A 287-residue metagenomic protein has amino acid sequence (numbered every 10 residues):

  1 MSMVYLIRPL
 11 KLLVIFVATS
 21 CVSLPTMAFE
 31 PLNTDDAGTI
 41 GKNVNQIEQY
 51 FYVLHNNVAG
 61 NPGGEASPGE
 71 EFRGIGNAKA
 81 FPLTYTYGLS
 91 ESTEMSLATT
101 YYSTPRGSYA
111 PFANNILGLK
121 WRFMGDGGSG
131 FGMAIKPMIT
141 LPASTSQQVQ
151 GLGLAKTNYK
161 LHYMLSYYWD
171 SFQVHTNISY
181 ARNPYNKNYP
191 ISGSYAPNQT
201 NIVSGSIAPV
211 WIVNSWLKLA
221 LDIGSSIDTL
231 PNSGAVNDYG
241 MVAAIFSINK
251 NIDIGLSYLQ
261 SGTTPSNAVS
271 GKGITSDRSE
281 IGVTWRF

Functional and structural regions predicted by a protein language model:
M1-S2, M27: Short, Lys/Arg-enriched N-terminal segments with co-localized hydrophobic residues within the first ~10-30 amino acids
S2-V14: Bacterial N-terminal signal peptides that target proteins for export
V17-S20, S129: Repetitive helical segments and hydrophobic/amphipathic motifs
S23-P25: N-terminal signal peptide c-region/cleavage motif recognized by signal peptidases
M27-F287: Transmembrane beta-barrel domains of Gram-negative outer membranes and organellar outer membranes
